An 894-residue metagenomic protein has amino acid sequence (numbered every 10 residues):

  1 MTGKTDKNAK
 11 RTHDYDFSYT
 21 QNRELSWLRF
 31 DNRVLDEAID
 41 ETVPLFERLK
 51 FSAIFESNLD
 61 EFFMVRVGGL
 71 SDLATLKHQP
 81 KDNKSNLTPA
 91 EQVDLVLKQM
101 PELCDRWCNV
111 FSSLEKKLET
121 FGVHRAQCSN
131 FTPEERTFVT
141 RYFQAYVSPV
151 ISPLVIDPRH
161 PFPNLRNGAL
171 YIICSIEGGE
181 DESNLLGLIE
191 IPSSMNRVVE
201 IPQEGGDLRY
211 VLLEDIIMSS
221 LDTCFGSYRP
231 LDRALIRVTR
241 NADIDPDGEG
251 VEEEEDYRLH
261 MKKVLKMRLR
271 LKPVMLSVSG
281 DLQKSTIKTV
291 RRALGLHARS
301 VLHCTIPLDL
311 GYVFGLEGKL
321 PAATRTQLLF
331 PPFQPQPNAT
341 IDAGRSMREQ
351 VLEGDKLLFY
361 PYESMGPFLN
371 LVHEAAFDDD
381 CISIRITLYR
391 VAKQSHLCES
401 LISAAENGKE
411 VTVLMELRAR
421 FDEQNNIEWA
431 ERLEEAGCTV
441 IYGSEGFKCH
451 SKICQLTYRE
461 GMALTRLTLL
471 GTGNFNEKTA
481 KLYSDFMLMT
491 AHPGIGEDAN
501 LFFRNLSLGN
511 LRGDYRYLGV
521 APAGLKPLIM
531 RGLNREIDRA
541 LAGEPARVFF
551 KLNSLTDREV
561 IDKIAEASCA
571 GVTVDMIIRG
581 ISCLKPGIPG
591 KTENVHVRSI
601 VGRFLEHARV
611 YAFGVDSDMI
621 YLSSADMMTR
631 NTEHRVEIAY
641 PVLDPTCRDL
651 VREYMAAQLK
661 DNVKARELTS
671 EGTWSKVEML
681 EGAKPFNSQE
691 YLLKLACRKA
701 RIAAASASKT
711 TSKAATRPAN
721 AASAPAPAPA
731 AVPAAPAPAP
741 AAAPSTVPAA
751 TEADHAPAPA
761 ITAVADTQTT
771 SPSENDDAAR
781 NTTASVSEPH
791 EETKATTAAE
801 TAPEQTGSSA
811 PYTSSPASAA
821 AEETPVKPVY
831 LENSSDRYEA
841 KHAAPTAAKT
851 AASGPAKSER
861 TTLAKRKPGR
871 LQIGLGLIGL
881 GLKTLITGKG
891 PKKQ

Functional and structural regions predicted by a protein language model:
M1-A546, E566, A570, S582-S818 (+1 more regions): N-terminal localization/anchoring segments of enzymes in phospholipid and broader phosphate metabolism
R558-I561, A565: Glycine/threonine-rich ATP-lid/beta-loop region of ATP-binding domains
T573-I577: Hydrophobic alpha/beta core scaffold segments
